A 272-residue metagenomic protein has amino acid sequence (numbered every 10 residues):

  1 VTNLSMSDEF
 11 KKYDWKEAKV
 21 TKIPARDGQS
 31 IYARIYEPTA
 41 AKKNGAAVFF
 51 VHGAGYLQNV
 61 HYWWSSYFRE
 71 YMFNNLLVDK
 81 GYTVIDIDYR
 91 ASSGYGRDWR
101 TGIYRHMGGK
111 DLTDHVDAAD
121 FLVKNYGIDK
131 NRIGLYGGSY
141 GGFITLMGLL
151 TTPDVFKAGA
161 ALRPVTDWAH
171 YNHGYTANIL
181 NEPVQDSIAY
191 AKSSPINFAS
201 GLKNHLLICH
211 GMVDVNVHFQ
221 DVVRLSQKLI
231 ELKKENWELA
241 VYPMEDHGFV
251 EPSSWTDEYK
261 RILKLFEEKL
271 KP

Functional and structural regions predicted by a protein language model:
V1-P272: Serine-hydrolase catalytic core recognition
